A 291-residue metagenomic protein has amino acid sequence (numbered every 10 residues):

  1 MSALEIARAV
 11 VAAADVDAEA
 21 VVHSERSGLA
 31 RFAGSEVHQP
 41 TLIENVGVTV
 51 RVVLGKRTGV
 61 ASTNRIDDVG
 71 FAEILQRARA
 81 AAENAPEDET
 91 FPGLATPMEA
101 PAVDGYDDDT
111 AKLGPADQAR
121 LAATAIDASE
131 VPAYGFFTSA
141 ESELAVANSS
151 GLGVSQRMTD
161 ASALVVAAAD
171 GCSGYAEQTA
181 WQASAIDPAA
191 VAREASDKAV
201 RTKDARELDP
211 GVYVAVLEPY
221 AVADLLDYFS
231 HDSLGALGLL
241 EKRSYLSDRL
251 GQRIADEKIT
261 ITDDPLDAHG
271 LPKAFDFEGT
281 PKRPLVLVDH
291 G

Functional and structural regions predicted by a protein language model:
L4-A7, A18-L29, V69-V154, A190-A223: Acidic low-complexity segments
V16, A20-E44: Translation machinery proteins
D17-V21, R51, T58-G59, P132-F136 (+3 more regions): Structural motif
H23, R51-V53, V166-D170: A generic structural motif
R31, P101, R120, F137-H290: Active-site-adjacent "lid" and substrate-binding segments of diverse enzymatic cores
T41-V53: N-terminal glycine-rich anion-binding loops that anchor highly charged ligand groups
T58-G59, T63-F71: N-terminal glycine-/lysine-enriched basic segments
